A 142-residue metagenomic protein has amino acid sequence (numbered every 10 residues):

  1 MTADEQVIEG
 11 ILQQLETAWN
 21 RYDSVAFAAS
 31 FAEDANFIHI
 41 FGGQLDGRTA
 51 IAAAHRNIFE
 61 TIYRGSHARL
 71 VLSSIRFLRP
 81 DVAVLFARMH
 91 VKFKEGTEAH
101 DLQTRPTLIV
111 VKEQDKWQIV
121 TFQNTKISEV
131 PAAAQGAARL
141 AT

Functional and structural regions predicted by a protein language model:
E5-I11, S24-D81, H100-D101: A solvent-exposed, acidic/Ser-Thr-rich amphipathic alpha-helical stretch
L15, Y22-D23: Short helix-adjacent coil turns
N20, L78-P80, K112: Surface-exposed coil/turn segments at beta-strand junctions on protein surfaces, enriched
F31, M89-V91, Q123-N124: Short beta-strand segments enriched in hydrophobic/aromatic residues within well-folded beta-rich domains
D81-V91: A short hydrophobic beta-strand element
V91-A99: Short, cysteine-centered beta-strand-loop-beta hairpins and adjacent loop/turn segments enriched in charged/polar
Q103-A134: Short beta-strand edge/turn micro-motifs at domain boundaries
L140-T142: Extended, polar beta-sheet/loop recognition surfaces of beta-rich domains that mediate binding to diverse ligands
